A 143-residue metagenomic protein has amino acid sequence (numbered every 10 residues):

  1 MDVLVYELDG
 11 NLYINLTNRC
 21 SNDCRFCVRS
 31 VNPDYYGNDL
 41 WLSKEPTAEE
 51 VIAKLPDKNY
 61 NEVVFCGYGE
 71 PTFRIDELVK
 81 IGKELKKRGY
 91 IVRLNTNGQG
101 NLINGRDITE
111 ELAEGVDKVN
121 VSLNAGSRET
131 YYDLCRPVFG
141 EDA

Functional and structural regions predicted by a protein language model:
M1, E49-A53, G105-T109: A generic local structural motif
D2-P46: Canonical Radical SAM [4Fe-4S] cluster-binding loop centered on the CxxxCxxC motif and its immediate flanking residues
Y6-E7, V51-K58, L85-K87, L112: Alpha-helix C-terminal capping segments
Y13, V64-C66, R93: Short, conserved beta-strand segments within well-ordered enzyme catalytic domains that often line or immediately flank
S30-F65, D76: Conserved alpha-helical substructure of the radical SAM core
Y68-A143: Conserved AdoMet/S-adenosylmethionine-binding subsite of the radical SAM
